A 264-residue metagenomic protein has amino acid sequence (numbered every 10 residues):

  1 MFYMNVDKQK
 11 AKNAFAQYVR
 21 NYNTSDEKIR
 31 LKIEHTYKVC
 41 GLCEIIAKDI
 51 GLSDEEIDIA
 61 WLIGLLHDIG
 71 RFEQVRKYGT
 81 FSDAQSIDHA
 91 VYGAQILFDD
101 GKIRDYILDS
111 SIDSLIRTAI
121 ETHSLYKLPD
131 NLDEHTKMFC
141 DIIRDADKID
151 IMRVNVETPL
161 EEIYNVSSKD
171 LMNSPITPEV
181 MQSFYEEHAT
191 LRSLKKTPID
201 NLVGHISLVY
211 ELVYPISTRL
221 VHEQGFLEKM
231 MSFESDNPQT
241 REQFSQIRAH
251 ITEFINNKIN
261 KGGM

Functional and structural regions predicted by a protein language model:
F2-N5, E27-I33, Y37, G41 (+4 more regions): Divalent metal-dependent phosphate-bond-processing catalytic cores, especially two-metal-ion Mg2+/Mn2+ enzymes that act
K12-K38, F72-D83: Active-site flanking loop/helix segments enriched in acidic
A16, R20, G41-E44, G70 (+2 more regions): Amphipathic, well-packed alpha-helical segments that form the structural scaffold of globular domains
K38-I46, I87-K102: An active-site-proximal "capping" alpha-helix that borders the catalytic cofactor pocket
G51-L62, I103-E121, H135-I142: Acidic/histidine metal-binding catalytic segments
I57-S82, G93, L115-Y126: His-Asp-centered metal-binding catalytic motifs of divalent-metal-dependent phosphohydrolases/nucleases
R76-V91, E161-N165: Post-HEXXH active-site segment of zinc metalloproteases
